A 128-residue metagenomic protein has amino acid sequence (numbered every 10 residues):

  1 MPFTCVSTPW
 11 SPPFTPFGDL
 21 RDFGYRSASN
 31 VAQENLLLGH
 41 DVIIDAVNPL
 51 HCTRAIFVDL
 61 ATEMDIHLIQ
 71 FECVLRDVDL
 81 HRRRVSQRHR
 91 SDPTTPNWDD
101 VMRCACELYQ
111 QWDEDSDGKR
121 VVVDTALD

Functional and structural regions predicted by a protein language model:
M1-H40: Conserved substrate/cofactor phosphate-moiety recognition/catalytic segment in nucleotide-dependent phosphotransferases
P16-R21, A61-T62, Q87-R90: Short, hinge-like loop/turn segments at secondary-structure boundaries
L38, M64-I69, D115-R120: Short glycine-/polar-rich loops that comprise or flank the Walker A/P-loop and associated switch/sensor motifs
V42-A46, Q70, V122-D124: Short catalytic-loop micro-motif centered on adjacent basic/acidic residues
D45-T53: Acidic, metal-coordinating catalytic cores used for nucleic-acid/nucleotide bond scission and strand-transfer chemistry
C52-H67: Short, electropositive alpha-helical surface patch
E63-V85, V123: Conserved phosphate-donor/acceptor-positioning beta-strand/loop module used by diverse small-molecule
R90-D128: Small-molecule kinase domains that catalyze NTP-dependent phosphoryl transfer to phosphate-bearing small molecules
